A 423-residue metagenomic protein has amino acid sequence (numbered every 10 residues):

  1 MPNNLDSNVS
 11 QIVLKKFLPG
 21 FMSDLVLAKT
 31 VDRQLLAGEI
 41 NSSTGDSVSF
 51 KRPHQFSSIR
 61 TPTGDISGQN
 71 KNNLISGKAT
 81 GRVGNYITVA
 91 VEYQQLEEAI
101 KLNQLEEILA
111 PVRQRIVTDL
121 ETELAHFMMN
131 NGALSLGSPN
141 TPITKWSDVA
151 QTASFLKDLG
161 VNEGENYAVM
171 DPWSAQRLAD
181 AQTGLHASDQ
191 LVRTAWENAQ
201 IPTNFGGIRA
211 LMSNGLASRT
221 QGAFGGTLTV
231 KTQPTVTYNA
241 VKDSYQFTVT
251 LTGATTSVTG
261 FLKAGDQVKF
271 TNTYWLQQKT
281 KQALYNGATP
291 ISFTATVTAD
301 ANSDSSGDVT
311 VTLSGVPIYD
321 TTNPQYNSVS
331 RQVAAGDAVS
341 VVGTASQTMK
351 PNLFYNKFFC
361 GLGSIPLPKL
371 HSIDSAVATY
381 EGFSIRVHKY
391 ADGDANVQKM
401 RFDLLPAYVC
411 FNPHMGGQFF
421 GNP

Functional and structural regions predicted by a protein language model:
M1-A79: N-terminal "assembly arms/tails" that initiate or stabilize quaternary assembly in self-assembling proteins
D46-V48, V89, A110, Q114: N-terminal, well-ordered alpha-helical segments
V48, A79, V89, F293-A295: Short beta-strand segments
S49-F50, E92, Y167-V169: Structural recognition of the beta-strand scaffold that forms the well-ordered cores of secreted hydrolase catalytic
I75-I100: Short acidic, glycine/tyrosine-flanked loop/strand segments centered on an H-E-D-like triad
K101-P423: Core alpha/beta structural scaffold of self-assembling particle/tube/pore-forming proteins
